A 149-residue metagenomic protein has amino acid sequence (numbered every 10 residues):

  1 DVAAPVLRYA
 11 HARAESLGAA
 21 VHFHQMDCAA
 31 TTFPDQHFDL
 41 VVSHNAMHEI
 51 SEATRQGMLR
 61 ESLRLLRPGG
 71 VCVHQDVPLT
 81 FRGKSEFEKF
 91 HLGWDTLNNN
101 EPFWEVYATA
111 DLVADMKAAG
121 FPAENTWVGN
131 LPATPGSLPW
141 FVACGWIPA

Functional and structural regions predicted by a protein language model:
D1-A30, G57: Class I SAM-dependent methyltransferase SAM/SAH-binding core
H24, V42, V73: Conserved Rossmann-like nucleotide-binding pocket used by diverse enzymes that bind dinucleotide cofactors
A29-V41: A short acidic, Gly/Pro-enriched loop at the edge of an enzyme's catalytic core that lines a small-molecule cofactor
H37, G70-V71: Surface-exposed loop/turn positions
D39-A53: A short SAM/SAH-binding and catalytic strip from SAM-dependent methyltransferases
Q56-P68: A short glycine-rich, Lys/Arg-flanked "PGG" loop and its adjoining helix->strand segment in the class I
V73-P135: C-terminal alpha-helical "lid/dimerization" subdomain adjacent to the S-adenosyl-L-methionine
A143-A149: C-terminal lobe and adjacent flexible extensions of AdoMet/dcAdoMet transferase-like proteins
